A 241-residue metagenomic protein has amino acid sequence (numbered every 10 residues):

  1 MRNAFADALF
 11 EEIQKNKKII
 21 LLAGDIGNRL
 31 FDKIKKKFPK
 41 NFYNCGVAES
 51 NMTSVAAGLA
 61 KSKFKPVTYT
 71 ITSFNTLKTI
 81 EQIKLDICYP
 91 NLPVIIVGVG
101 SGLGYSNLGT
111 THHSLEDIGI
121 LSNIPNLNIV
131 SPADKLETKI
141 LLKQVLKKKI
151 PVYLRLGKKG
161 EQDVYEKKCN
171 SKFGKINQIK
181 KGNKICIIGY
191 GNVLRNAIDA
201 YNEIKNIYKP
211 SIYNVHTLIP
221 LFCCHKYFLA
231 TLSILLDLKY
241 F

Functional and structural regions predicted by a protein language model:
M1-R155, G160: Thiamine diphosphate
R2-N3, K15-F38, M52, Y105-S106 (+2 more regions): Thiamine diphosphate
